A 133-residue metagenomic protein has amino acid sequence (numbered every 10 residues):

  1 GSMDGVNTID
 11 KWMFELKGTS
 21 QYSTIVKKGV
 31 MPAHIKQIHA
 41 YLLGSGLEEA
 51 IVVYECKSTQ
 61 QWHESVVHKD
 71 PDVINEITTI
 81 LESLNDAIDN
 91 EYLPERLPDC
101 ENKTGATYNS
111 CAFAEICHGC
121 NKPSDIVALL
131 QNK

Functional and structural regions predicted by a protein language model:
G1, W12, H63-V66: Short beta-strand segments
G1-M3, N109: Change "...and in nucleic-acid phosphodiester-cleaving endonucleases..." to "...and in nucleic-acid processing enzymes
M3-V26, Y41: Conserved catalytic cores of phosphodiester-cleaving nucleases, focusing on short active-site segments
F14, A33-H34: Short alpha-helical segments used as structural interaction elements across diverse proteins
V26-P32, A40-K133: Metal-dependent nuclease catalytic regions and adjoining charged, substrate-binding loops involved in nucleic-acid end
